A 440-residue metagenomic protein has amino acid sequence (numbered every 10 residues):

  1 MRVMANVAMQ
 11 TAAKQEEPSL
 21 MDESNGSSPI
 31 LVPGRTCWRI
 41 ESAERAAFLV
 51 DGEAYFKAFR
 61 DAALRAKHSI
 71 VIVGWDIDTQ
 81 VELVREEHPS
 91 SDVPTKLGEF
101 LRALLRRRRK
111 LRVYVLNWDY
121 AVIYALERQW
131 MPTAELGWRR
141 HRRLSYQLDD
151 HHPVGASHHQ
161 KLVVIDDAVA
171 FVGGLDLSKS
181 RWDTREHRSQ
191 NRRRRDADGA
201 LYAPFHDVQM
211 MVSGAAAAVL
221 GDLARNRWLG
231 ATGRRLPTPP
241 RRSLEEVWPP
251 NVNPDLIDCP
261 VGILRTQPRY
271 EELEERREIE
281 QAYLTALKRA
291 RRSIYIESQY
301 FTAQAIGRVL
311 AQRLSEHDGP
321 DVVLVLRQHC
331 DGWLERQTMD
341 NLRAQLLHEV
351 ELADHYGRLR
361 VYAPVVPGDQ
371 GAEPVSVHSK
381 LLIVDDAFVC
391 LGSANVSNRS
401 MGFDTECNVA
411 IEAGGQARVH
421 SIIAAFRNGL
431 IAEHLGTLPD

Functional and structural regions predicted by a protein language model:
R2-D440: Charged, low-complexity intrinsically disordered terminal segments
